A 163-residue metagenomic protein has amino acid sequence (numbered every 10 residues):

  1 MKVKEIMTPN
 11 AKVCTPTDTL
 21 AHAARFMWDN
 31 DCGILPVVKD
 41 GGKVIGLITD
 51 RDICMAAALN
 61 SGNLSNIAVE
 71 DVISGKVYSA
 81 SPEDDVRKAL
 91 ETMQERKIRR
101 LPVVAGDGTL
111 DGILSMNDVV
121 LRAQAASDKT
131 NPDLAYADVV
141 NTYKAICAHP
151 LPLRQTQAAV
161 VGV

Functional and structural regions predicted by a protein language model:
M1-N10, T49-S81, D85-Q94, I113-V163: Tandem CBS (Bateman) regulatory domains
V3, L20, A24, L35 (+7 more regions): Residue-level detection of beta-strand scaffold positions
P9, V13, K43-V44, S79 (+1 more regions): Short, flexible active-site loop motifs that bind/organize anionic cofactors or intermediates
V13-D31, V38, A80-K97, V103-A105: The conserved cystathionine-beta-synthase
C14, G41, L101-P102, Q124 (+1 more regions): Small/flexible residues
M27, L35-R51, M93, L101-N117: A glycine-centered beta-loop-beta connector
